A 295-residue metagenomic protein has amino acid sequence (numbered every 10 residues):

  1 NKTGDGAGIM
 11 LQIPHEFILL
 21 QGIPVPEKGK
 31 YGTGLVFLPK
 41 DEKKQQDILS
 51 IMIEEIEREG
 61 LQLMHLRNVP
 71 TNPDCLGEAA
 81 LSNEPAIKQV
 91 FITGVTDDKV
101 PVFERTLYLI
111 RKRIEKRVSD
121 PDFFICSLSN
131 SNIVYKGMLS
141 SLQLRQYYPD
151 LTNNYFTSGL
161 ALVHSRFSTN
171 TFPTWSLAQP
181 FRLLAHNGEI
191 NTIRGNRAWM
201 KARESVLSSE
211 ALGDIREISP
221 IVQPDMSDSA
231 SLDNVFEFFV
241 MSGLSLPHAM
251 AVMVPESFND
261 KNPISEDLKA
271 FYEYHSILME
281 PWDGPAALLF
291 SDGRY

Functional and structural regions predicted by a protein language model:
N1-R294: Conserved short alpha-helical segments that host acidic/polar catalytic motifs at enzyme active sites
